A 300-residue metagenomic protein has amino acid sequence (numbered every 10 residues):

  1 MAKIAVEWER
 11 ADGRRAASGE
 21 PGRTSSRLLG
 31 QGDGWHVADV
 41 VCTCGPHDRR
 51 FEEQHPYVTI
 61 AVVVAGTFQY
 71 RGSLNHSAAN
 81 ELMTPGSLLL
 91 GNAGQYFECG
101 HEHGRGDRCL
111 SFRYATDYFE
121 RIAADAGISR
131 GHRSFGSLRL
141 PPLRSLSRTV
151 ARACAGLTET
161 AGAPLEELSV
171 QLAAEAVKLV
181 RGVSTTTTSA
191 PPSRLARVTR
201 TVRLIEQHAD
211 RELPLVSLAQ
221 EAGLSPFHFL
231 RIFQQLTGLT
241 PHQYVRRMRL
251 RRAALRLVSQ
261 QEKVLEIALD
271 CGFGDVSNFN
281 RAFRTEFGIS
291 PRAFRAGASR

Functional and structural regions predicted by a protein language model:
E7, D125-T187, R203: Amphipathic alpha-helical segments enriched in hydrophobic/aromatic residues interleaved with Lys/Arg
P21-G131: N-terminal regulatory/effector-sensing and dimerization cores that precede helix-turn-helix DNA-binding domains
G45, R181-T188, Q234-T237: Short, Lys/Arg-enriched N-terminal segment that forms or immediately precedes the first helix of a structured domain
V63, I205-H208, L257: Short helix-to-turn junction characteristic of helix-turn-helix DNA-binding domains, especially the helix
E175-L179, R200-E206, R211-R251, A268-G297: Basic/polar phosphate-binding segments, predominantly the helix-turn-helix DNA-binding elements of transcriptional
E212, Q261-E262: Residue at a beta-strand N-cap/secondary-structure junction
